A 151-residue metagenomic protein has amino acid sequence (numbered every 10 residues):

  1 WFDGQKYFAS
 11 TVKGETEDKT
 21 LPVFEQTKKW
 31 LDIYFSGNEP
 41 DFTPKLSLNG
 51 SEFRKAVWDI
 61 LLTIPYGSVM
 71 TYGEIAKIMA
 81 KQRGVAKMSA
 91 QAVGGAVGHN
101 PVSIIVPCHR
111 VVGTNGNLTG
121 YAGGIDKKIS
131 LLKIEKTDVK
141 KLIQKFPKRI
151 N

Functional and structural regions predicted by a protein language model:
W1-P40, G113-N151: Low-complexity, small/basic-enriched stretches that occur predominantly at protein N-termini or linker tails
G50, R54-W58, A90: Short, leucine-enriched amphipathic alpha-helices that occur as contiguous helical runs
W58-L62, G94: Hydrophobic residues on short alpha-helical segments
I64-G67: Short helix/strand-capping hinge loops at secondary-structure junctions that flank key functional elements
E74-A76: A short acidic, leucine-rich amphipathic alpha-helix
A80-G94: Short, positively charged loop/turn segments that connect secondary-structure elements
V97, I104-I105: Major-groove DNA-recognition helix of helix-turn-helix-type DNA-binding domains
